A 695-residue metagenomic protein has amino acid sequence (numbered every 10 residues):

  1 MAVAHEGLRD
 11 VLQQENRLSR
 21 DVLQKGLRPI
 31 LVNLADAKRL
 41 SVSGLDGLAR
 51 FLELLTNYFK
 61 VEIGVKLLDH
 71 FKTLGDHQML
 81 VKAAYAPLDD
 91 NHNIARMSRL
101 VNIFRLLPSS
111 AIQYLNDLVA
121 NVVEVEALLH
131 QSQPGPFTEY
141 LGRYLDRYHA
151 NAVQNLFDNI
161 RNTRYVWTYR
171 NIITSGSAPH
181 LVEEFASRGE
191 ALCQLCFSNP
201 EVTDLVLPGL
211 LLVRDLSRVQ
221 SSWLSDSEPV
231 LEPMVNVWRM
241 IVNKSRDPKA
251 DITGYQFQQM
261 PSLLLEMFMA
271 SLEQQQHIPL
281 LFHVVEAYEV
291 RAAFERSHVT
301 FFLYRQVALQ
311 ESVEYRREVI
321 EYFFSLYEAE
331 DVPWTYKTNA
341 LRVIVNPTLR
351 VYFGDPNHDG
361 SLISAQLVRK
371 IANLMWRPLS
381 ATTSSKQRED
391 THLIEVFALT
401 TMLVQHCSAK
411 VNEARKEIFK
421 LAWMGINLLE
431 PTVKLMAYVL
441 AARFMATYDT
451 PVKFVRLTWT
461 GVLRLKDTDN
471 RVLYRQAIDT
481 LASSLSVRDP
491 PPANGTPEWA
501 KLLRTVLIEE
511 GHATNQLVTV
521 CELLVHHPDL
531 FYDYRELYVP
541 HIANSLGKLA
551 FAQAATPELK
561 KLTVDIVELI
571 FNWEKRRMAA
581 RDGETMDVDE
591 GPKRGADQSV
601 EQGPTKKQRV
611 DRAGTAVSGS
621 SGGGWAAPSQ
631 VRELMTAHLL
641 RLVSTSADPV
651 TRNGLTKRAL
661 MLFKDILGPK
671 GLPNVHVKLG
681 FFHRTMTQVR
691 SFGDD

Functional and structural regions predicted by a protein language model:
M1-K25, L34-V42, G47-K66, G75-N159 (+11 more regions): Alpha-solenoid helical repeat scaffolds
G189, V319-S325, I418, T496-L503 (+2 more regions): Short linear interaction motifs
P208-L211, P233: N-terminal leader/capping segments at the start of a protein or of a new domain
A554-A555: Charged, low-complexity interaction regions
E568-D597: Internal, charge-rich low-complexity segments
